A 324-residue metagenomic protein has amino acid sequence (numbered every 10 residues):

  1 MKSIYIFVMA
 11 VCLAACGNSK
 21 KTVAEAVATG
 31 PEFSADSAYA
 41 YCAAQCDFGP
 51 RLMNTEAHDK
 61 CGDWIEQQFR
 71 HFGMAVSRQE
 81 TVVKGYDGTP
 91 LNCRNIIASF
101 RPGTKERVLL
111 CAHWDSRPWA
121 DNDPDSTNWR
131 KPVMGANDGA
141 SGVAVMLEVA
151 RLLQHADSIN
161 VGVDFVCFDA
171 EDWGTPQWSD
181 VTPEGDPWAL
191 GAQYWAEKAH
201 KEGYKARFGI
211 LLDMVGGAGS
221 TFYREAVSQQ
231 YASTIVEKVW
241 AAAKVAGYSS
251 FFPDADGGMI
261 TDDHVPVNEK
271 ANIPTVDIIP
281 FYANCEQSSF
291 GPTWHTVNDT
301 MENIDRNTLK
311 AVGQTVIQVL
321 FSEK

Functional and structural regions predicted by a protein language model:
M1-Y5, N18: Positively charged n-region of N-terminal signal peptides that target proteins for export
A14-A15: C-terminal motif of bacterial Sec signal peptides marking the signal peptidase cleavage site
S19-C61, F72, E286-N303: N-terminal capping segment at the start of a domain
A24-E32, D47-E56, V83-Y86, N128-A140 (+5 more regions): Second-shell loop/turn segments in exported
A43-G103: A non-catalytic alpha/beta surface segment that caps or lines the substrate-entry region of metallo-dependent hydrolase
E80-V82, P90, F208, V215-K324: Active-site-adjacent substrate-binding region of metalloamidase/peptidase-like peptide-processing proteins
R130-T234, M259, D263: Acidic/histidine-rich catalytic neighborhood of metal-dependent amide-processing enzymes
